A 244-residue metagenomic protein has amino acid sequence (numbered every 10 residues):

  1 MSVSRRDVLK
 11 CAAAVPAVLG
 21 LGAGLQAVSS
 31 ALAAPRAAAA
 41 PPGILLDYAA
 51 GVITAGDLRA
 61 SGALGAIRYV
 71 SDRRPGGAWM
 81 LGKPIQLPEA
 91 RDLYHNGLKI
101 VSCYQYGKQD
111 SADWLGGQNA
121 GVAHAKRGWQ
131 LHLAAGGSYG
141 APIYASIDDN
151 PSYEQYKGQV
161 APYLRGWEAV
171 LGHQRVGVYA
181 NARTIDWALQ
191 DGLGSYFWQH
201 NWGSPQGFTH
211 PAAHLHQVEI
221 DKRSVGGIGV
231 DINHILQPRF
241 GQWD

Functional and structural regions predicted by a protein language model:
D7-S29: N-terminal export signals
A27-A39: Sec-dependent signal peptide cleavage junction
A38-G51, A55-D57, I185-D244: Functionally critical loop-and-helix segments that line ligand-binding/catalytic clefts of soluble enzyme domains
L45-D47, G65-Y69, I100-Y104, A141-S146 (+3 more regions): Structural recognition of the beta-strand scaffold that forms the well-ordered cores of secreted hydrolase catalytic
A50-R73: Catalytic domains of carbohydrate-active enzymes, especially glycoside hydrolases
R68-S152: Substrate-binding cleft of extracellular glycoside hydrolase catalytic domains
D149-L171: Active-site cleft segment of glycoside hydrolase catalytic domains centered on the general acid/base Glu
H173-I185: Aromatic-lined carbohydrate-recognition surfaces of secreted/lumenal glycan-active proteins
